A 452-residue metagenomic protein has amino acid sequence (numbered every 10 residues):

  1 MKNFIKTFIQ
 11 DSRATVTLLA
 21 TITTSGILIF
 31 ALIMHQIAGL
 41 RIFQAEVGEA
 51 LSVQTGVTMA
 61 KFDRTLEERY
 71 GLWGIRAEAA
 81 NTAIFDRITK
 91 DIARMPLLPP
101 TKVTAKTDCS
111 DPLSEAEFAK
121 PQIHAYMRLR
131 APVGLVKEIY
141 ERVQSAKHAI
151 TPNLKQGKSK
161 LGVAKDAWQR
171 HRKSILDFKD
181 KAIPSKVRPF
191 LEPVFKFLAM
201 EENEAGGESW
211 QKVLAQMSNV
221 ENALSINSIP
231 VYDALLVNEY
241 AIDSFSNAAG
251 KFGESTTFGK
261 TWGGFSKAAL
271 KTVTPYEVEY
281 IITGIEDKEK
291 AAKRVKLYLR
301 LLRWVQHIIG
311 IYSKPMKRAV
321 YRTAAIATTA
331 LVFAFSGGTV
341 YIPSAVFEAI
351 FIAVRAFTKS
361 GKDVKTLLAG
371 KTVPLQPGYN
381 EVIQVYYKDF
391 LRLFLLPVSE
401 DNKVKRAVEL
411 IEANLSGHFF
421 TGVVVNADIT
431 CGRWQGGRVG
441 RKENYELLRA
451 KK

Functional and structural regions predicted by a protein language model:
K2-I84: Alpha-helical assembly-interface signal, strongest on the long, hydrophobic N-terminal helix that forms
R64, G71-K452: Long, compositionally biased low-complexity segments
